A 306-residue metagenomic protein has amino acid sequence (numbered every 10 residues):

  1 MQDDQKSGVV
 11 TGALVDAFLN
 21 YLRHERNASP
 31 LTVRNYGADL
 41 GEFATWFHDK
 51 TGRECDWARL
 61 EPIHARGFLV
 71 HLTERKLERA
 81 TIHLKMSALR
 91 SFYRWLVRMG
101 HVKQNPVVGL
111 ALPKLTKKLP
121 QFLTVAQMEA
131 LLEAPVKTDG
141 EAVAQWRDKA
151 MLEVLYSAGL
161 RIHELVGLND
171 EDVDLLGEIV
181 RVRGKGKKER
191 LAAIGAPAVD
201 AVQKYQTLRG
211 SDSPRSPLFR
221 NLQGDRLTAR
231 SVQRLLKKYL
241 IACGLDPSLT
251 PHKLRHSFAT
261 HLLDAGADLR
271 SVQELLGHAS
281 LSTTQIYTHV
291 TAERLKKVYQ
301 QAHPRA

Functional and structural regions predicted by a protein language model:
M1-A306: Conserved catalytic core of the tyrosine transesterase superfamily
